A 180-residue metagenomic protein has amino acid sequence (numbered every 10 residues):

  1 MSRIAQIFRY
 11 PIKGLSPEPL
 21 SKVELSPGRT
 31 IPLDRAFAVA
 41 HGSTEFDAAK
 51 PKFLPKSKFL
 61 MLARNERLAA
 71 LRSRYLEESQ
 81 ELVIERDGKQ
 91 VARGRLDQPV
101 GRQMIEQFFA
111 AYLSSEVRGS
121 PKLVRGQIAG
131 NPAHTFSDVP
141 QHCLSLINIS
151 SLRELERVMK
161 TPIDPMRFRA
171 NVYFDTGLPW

Functional and structural regions predicted by a protein language model:
M1-W180: Electropositive, beta-rich accessory/interaction domains or terminal extensions that provide binding surfaces
